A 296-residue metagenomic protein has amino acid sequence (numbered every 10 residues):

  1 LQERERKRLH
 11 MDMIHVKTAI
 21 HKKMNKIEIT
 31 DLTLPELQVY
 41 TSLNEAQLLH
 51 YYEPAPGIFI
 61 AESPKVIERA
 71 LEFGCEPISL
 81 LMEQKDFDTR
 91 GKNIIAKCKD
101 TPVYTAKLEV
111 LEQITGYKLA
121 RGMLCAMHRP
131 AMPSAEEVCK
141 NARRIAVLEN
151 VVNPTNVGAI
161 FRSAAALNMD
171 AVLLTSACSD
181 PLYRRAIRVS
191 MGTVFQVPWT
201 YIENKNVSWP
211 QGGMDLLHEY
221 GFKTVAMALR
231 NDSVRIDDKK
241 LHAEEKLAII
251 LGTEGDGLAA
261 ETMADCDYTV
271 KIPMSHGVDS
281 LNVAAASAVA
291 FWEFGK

Functional and structural regions predicted by a protein language model:
K23-Q84: Boundary-proximal intrinsically disordered activation/regulatory segments immediately upstream of a helical core
I27-D31, Y104-K107, P198-W209: Short acidic-hydrophobic, aromatic-tinged amphipathic segments that line or gate anion-handling sites
E72, A131-D232: RNA substrate-binding interface of SAM-dependent RNA methyltransferases
T89-D100, T262: Short, aromatic/basic amphipathic alpha-helical patches
K99-E112, G116: A glycine-rich helix N-cap at a beta->alpha junction
M123-C125, S163-L167, P181-F195, A260-K296: Structured adenosyl-cofactor binding patch, chiefly the S-adenosyl-L-methionine
V225-V278: Active-site/ligand-binding-proximal alpha/beta "capping" segment
